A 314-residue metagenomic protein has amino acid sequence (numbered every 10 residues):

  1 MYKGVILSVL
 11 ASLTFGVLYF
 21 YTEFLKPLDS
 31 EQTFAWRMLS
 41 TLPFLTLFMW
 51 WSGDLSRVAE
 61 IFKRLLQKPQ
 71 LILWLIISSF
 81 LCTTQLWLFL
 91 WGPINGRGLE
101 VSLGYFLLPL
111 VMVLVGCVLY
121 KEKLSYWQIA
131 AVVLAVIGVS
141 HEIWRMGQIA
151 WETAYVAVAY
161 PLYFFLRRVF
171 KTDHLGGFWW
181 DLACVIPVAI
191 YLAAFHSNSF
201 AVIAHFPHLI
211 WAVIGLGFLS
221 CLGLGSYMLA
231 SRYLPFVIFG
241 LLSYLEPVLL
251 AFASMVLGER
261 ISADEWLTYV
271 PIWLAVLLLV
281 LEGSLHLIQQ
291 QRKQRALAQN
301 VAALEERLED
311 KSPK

Functional and structural regions predicted by a protein language model:
M1-F34, I137-V169, Q294-K314: Glycine-/small-residue-enriched transmembrane alpha-helix faces in small-molecule transporters and effluxers
M1-L13, P43-I77, Y126, F178 (+3 more regions): Membrane-interface interhelical linkers
V9-V17, Y21, I76-P93, Y155-L166 (+3 more regions): Hydrophobic alpha-helical transmembrane segments of multi-pass membrane transport proteins, especially secondary
F20-E31, A59-F62, W91-R97, V139-R145 (+2 more regions): Membrane-interface helix termini and inter-helical loops of multi-pass transporters
L25, T33, R37, G92-P93 (+6 more regions): Hydrophobic/aromatic residues within transmembrane alpha-helices of multi-pass small-molecule transporters
S102-L107, H174-C184, C221-M255: Helix-helix packing/entry segments at the starts of transmembrane helices
L107-W127, V248-L267: C-terminal transmembrane-helix exit sites in multi-pass transporters
M146, Y244-K314: C-terminal-most transmembrane helix of multi-pass membrane proteins
